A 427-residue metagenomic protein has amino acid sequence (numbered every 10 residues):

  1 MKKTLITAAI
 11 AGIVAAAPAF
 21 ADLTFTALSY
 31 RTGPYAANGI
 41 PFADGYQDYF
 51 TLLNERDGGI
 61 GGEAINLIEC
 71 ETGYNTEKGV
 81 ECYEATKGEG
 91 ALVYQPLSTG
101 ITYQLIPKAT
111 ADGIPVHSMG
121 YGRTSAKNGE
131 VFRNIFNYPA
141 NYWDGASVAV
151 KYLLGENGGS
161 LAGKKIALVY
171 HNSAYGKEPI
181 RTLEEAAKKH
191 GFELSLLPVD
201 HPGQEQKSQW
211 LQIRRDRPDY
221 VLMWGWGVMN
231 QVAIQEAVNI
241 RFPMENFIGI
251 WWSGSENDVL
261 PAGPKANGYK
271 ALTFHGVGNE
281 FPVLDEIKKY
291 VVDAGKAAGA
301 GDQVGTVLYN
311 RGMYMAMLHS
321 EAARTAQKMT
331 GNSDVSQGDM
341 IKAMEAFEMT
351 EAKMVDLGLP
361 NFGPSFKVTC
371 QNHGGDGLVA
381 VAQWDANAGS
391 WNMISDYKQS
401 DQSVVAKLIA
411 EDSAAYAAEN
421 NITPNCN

Functional and structural regions predicted by a protein language model:
A15-A21: Sec/Tat signal peptide C-region and signal peptidase I cleavage site
T24, A37-D44, R56-G129, Y138 (+2 more regions): Beta-alpha junction/loop-to-helix N-cap segments that form part of ligand/metal-binding clefts
F25-Q47, C70-E77, S98, V169-E178 (+2 more regions): Extracytoplasmic "Venus flytrap"
D44-L67, G159-L161, K188-G191: Signal peptide-proximal N-terminal region of secreted/periplasmic/extracellular or secretory-lumen proteins
K78, T124-S125, R133-R241, G278-D285: Extracellular/periplasmic Venus flytrap/periplasmic-binding protein
T86-T99, H117-G120, K165-Y170, L196 (+4 more regions): Periplasmic-binding protein-like
A237-A316, T423-N425: Extracellular/periplasmic periplasmic-binding protein-like sensory domains
A298-Y309, S320-S400: Segments of small-molecule ligand-sensing domains
